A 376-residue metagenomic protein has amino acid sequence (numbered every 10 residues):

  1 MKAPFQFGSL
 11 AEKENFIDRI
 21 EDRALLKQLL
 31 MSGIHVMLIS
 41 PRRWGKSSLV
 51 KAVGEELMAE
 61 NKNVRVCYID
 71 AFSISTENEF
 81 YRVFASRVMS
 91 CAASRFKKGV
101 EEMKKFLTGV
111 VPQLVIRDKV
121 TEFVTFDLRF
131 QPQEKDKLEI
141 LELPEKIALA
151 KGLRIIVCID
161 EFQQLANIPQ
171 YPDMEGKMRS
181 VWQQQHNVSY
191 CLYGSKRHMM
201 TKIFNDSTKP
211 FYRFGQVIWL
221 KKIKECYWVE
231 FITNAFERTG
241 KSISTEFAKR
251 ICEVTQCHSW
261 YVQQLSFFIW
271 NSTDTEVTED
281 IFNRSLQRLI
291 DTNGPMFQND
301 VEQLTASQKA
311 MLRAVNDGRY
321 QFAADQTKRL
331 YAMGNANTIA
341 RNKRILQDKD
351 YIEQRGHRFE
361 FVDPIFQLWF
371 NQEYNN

Functional and structural regions predicted by a protein language model:
M1-W44, S48-L57: Walker A/P-loop-proximal flanking segment of P-loop NTPase domains
K2-F5, D291, P295-N376: C-terminal leucine-rich, beta-strand-based interaction scaffolds used for sensing/assembly
L30-M31, Q256, W270, R313-Y320: Short, locally clustered residues in the helix-turn-helix/winged-helix DNA-binding domain
S32, P41-W44, S48-I156: P-loop NTPase nucleotide-binding core
F126-K196, N205: Conserved Walker B catalytic segment
R197-G215: Short regulatory helix/loop adjacent to the ATP-binding pocket of P-loop NTPases
Q216-Y227: Conserved AAA+ ATPase "SRH/arginine-finger" region at the nucleotide-binding site
V229, T233-M296, A306, G356: Amphipathic alpha-helical "lid/sensor" segments that cap RecA-like P-loop NTPase cores
